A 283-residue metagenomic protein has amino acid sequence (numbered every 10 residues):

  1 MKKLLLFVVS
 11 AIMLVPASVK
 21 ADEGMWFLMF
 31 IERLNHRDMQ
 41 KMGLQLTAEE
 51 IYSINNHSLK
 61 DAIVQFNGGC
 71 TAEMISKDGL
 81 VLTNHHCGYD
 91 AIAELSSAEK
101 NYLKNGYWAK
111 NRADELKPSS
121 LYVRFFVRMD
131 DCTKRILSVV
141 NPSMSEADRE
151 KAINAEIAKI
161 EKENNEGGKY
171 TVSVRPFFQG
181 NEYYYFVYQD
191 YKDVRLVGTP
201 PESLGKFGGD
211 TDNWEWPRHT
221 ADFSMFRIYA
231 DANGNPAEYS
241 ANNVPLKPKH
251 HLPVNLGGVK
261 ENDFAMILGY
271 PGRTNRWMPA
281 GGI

Functional and structural regions predicted by a protein language model:
K3-A11: Sec-dependent N-terminal signal peptides
L4-L5, P16-I283: Terminal presequence/propeptide segments associated with secretion/organelle targeting and zymogen/polyprotein
